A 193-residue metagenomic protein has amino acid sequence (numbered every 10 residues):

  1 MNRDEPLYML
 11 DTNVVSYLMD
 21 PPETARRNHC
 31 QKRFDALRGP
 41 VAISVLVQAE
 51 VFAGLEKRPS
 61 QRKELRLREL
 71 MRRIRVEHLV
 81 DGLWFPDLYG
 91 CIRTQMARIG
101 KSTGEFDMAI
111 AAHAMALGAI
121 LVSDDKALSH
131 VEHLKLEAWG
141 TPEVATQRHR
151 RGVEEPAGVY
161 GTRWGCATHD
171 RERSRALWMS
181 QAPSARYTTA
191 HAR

Functional and structural regions predicted by a protein language model:
M1-I43, L55-E69, A145, E154-E155 (+3 more regions): Short, well-structured N-terminal submotif of metal-dependent ribonuclease cores
N2-D4, E77-I120, E155-T162, S174-L177: Active-site neighborhoods of divalent-metal-dependent phosphate/nucleic-acid chemistry enzymes
N2-L7, M108-R148: Acidic, metal-binding active-site segment of PIN/NYN-like and related structure-specific nucleases
D11-T12, V51, Y89, A114: Generic structural signal for small/hydrophobic residues in well-ordered secondary structure, especially within
T12, V45, G104-M108: Conserved glycosyltransferase catalytic-site signature
V15, Q48-V51, L128: A generic structural signal for short hydrophobic patches within well-formed alpha-helices
Y17-L18, G54, V131, W139: Residues that scaffold the ATP/ADP-binding catalytic core of kinase and kinase-like folds
